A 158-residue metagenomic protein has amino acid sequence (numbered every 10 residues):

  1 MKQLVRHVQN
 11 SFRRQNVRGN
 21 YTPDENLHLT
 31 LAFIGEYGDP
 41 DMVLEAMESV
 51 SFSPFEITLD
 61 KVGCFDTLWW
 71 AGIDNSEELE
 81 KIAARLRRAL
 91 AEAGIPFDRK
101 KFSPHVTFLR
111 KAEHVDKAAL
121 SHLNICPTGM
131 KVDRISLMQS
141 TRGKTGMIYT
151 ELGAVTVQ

Functional and structural regions predicted by a protein language model:
M1-Q158: Histidine-dependent nucleotide/RNA phosphoesterase domain, centered on the 2H-phosphoesterase fold with its duplicated
